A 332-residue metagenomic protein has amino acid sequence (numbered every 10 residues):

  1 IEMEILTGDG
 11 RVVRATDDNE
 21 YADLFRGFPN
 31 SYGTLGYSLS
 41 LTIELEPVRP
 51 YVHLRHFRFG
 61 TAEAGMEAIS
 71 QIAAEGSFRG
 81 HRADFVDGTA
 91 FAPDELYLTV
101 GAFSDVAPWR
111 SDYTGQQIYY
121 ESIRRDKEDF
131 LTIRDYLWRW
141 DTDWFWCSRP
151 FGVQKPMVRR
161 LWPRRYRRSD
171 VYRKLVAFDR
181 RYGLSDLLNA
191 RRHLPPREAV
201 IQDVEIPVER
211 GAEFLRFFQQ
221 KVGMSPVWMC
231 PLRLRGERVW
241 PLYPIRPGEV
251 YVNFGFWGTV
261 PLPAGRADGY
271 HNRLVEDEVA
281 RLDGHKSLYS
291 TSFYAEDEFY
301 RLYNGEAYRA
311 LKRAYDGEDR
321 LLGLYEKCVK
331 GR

Functional and structural regions predicted by a protein language model:
I1-E213, Q220-G223: C-terminal substrate-binding/cap subdomain adjacent to the FAD-binding core in PCMH-type and related FAD-linked
D84-F91, A199, V204, M224-W240 (+2 more regions): A short glycine-rich, hydrophobically flanked beta-strand micro-motif that places a catalytic Asp/Glu for divalent metal
T89-E95, V171, V176-R180, L184 (+3 more regions): A glycine-rich phosphate-binding loop feature that marks nucleotide/adenosyl-phosphate handling sites
T99-G101, F217, W240-L242, A264-A267 (+1 more regions): Short conserved micro-motifs at the rims of enzyme active sites and ligand-binding pockets
L188-N189, E213-R216, R238-P244: Short secondary-structure capping micro-motifs at structural edges
I206-E209, R216-Q220, Y251-N253, G258-S287: Extended C-terminal subregions enriched in glycine
C230-V250, F254-G255, N304-A310: Conserved, well-ordered active-site substructure
A267-R332: Activity-critical C-terminal alpha-helical subdomain
